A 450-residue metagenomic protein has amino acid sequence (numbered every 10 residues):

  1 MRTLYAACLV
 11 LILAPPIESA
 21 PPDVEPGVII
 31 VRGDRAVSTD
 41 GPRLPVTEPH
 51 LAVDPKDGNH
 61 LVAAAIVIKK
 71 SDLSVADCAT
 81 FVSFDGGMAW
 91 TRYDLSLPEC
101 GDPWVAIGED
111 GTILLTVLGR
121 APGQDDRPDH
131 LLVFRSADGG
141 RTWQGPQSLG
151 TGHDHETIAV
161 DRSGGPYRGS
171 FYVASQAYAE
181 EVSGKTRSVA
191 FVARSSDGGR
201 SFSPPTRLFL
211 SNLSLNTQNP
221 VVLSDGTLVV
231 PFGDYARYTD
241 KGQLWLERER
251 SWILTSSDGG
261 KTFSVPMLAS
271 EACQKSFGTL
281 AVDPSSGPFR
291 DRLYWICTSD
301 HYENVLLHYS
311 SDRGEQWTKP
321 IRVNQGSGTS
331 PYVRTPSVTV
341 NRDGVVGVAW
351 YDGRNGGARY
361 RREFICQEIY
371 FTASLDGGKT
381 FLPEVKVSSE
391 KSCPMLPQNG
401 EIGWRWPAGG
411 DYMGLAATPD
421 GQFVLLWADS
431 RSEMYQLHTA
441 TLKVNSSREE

Functional and structural regions predicted by a protein language model:
Y5-P16: Bacterial N-terminal signal peptides
S19-E450: Extracellular, repeat-based ectodomains that mediate carbohydrate processing or recognition
